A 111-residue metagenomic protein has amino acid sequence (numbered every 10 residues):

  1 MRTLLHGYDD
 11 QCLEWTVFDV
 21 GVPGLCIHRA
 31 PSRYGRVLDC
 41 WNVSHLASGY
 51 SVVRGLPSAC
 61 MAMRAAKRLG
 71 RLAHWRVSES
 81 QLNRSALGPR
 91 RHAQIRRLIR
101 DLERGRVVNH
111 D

Functional and structural regions predicted by a protein language model:
M1, R100-D111: Short intrinsically disordered terminal tails
M1-P23: Negatively charged, low-complexity tracts enriched in Asp/Glu with abundant Ser/Thr
D9-C12, S51-R54, R76: Terminal, compositionally biased segments used for targeting/anchoring and flexible tails
L13, R36-C40: Short, surface-exposed coil-to-beta transition loops
G24-C26, A62, R71-L82, R91-I95 (+1 more regions): Non-catalytic tandem-repeat scaffold regions and their flanking low-complexity/translocation tails
I27-Y34: Short amphipathic beta-strand and strand-loop transition segments with alternating hydrophobic
L46-C60: A short, exposed loop/beta-hairpin motif centered on an aromatic-Gly-Thr core
